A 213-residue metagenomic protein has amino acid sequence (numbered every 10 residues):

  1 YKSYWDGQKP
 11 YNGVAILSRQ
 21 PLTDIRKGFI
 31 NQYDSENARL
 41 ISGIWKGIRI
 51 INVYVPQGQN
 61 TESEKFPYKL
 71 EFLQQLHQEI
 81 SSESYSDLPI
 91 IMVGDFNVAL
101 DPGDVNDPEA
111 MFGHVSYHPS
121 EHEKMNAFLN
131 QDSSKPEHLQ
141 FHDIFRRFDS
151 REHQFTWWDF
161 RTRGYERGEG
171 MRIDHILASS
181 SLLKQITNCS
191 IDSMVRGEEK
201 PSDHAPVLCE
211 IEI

Functional and structural regions predicted by a protein language model:
Y1-K2, S18-R26, F128-I144, S179-T187: A SAM-dependent methyltransferase catalytic signature shared across enzymes that methylate proteins
Y1-N60: Structured beta-strand-rich core segments of catalytic domains in phosphoester-bond hydrolases
P10-I25, G164-Q185, I211: Conserved beta strand-loop-helix elements of the APE1-like EEP
P10-Y11, L22, V55-N60, N97-A99 (+3 more regions): Short, solvent-exposed loop/turn segments at secondary-structure junctions
L17, I50, D95, I144 (+3 more regions): A residue-level signal for conserved active-site and pocket-lining positions in enzyme catalytic cores
I30-N31, V55-L73, E109-H114: Surface-exposed cleft-lining segments at the edges of enzyme active sites
F72-H175: Metal-dependent phosphoesterases centered on the DNase I-like endonuclease/exonuclease/phosphatase
S190-I213: Surface polyanion/phosphate-binding segment centered on an Asp-His-Pro turn
